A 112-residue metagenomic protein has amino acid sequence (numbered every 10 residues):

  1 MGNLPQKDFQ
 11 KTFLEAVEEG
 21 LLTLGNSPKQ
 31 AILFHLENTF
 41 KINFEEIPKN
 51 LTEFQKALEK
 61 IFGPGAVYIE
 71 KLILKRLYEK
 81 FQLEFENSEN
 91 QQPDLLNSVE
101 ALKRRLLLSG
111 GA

Functional and structural regions predicted by a protein language model:
M1-E37: Short terminal alpha-helical segments
Q6-K7, A31, E37-N38, N43-E45 (+3 more regions): Short leucine-rich amphipathic alpha-helices used at interfaces
D8, T12, A16, A31 (+4 more regions): Exposed alpha-helical structural elements
F9, A16, L51, G65 (+1 more regions): Long, compositionally biased, intrinsically disordered segments
A16, G20, H35, A57 (+4 more regions): Residues that form generic nucleotide/phosphate-binding pockets
T23-L72: Amphipathic alpha-helical interaction modules
I73-A112: Amphipathic alpha-helical binding modules
